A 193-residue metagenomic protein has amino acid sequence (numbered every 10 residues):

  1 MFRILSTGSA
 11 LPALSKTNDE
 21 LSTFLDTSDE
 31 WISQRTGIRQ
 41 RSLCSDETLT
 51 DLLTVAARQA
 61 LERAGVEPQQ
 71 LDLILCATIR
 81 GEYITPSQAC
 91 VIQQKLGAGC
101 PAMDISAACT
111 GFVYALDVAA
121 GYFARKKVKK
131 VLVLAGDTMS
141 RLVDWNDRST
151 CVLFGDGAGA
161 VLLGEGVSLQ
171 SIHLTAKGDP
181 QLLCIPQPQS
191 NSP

Functional and structural regions predicted by a protein language model:
M1-D46, D147-P193: Condensing-enzyme catalytic core mediating Claisen C-C bond formation in acyl metabolism
R3-L5, D72-L75, L132: Conserved beta-strand elements of the Class I
A10, A77-E82, A107-F112, A135-S140 (+1 more regions): Acidic, glycine-rich active-site loops and adjacent beta-strand->loop/helix elements that engage anionic groups
S15-K16, T85-S87, V143-N146: Short acidic, glycine/serine/threonine-rich loops at helix termini
S33-R35, R39-D51, I79-V131: Conserved catalytic cysteine-centered active-site region of acyl-thioester-dependent Claisen-condensing enzymes
A56-D72: Phosphate/pyrophosphate-binding loops at sites that engage ATP/ADP/AMP, CoA/4′-phosphopantetheine, polyphosphate
G65-Q70, Y122, K127, S168: Short loop/turn motifs at secondary-structure junctions
A124, V128-A158: Flexible, glycine-rich active-site loops centered on histidine and acidic residues that chelate a metal or position
